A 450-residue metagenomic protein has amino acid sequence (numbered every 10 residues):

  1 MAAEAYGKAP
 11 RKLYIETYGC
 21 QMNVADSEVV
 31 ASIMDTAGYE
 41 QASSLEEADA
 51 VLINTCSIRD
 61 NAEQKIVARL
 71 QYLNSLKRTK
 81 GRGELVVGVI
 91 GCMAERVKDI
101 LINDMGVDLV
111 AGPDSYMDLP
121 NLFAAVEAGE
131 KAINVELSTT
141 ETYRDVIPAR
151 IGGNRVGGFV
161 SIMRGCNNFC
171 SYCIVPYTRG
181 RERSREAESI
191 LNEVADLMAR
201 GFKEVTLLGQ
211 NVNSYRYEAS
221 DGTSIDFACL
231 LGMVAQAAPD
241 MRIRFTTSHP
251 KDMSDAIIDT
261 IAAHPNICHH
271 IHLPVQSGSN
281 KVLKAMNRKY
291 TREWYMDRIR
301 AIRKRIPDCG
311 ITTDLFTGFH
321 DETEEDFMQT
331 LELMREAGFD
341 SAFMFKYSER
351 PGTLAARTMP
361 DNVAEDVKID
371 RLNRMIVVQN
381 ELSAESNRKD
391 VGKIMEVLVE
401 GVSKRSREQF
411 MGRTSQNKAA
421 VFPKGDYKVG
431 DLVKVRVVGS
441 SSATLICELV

Functional and structural regions predicted by a protein language model:
M1-R216, D226, A256, I261 (+7 more regions): Proteins enriched for Cys/Gly/acidic motifs involved in redox and nucleic-acid/cofactor modification
G152-V156, C166-N168, I267, S277 (+5 more regions): Short flexible coil/turn linkers enriched for glycine and charged/polar residues that connect secondary-structure
F169, C173-G180, R242-K251, S277-R288 (+3 more regions): Conserved strand-turn element in the central/C-terminal portion of the radical SAM core barrel that lines
C170, I190, L207, F245 (+7 more regions): Conserved, mostly hydrophobic/aromatic
A199, A228, M233-R242, S254-F316: Radical SAM/AdoMet-radical enzyme domain recognition
K203, R216-D221, V234, I311: Structured catalytic core of nucleotide-sugar glycosyltransferases
E322, G338-F339: Contiguous mid-protein beta-loop-alpha structural module that forms a pocket-lining wall or clamp of enzyme active
A355-V450: Terminal RNA-binding accessory module
